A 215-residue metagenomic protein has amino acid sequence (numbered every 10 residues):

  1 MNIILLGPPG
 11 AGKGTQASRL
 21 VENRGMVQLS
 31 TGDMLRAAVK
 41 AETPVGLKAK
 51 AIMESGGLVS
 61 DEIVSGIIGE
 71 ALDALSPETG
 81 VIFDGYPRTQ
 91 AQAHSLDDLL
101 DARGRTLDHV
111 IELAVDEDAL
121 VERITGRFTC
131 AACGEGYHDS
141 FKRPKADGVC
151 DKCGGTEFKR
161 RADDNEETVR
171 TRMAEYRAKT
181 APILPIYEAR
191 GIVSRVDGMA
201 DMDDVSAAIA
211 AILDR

Functional and structural regions predicted by a protein language model:
M1-R215: Glycine-rich phosphate-binding loop of ATP-dependent small-molecule kinases
